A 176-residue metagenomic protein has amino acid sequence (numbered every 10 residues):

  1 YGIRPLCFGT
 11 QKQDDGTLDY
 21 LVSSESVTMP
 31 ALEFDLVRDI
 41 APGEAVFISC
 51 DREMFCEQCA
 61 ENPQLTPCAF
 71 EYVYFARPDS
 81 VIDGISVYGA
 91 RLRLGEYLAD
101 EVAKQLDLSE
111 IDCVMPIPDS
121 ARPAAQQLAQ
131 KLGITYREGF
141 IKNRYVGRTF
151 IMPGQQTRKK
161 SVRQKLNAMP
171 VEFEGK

Functional and structural regions predicted by a protein language model:
Y1-K176: PRPP-associated nucleotide enzymes
